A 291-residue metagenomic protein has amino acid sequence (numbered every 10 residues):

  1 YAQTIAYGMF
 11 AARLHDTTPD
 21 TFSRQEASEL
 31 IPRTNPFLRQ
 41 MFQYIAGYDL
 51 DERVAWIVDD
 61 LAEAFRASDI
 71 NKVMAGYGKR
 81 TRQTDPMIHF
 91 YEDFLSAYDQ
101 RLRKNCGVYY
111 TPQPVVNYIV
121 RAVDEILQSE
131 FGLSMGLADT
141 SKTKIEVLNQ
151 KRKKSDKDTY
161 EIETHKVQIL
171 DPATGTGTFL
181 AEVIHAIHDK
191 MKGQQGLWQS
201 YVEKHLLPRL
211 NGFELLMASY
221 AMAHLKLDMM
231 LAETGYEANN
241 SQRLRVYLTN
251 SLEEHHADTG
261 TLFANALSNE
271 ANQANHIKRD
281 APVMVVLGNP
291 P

Functional and structural regions predicted by a protein language model:
Y1-P114, Y118-D124, D228-R243: Non-catalytic, mostly N-terminal accessory regions of nucleic-acid modification and defense proteins
V73-G78, R82, S96, Q100-P291: SAM-dependent methyltransferase catalytic region
